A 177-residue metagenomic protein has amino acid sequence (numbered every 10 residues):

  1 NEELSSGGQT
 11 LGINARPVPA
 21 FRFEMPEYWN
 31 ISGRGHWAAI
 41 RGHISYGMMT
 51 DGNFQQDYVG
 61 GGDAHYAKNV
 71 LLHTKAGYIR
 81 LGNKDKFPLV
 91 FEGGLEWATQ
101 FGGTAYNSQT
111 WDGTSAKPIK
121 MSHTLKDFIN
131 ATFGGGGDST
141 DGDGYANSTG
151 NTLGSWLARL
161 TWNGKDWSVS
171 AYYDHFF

Functional and structural regions predicted by a protein language model:
N1, G42-M48, F91-W97, A171-H175: Transmembrane beta-barrel strands of outer-membrane/channel proteins
N1-A76: Outer-membrane beta-barrel channel domains
R22-E24, A76-R80, L157-T161: Outer-membrane beta-barrel architecture
Y28-G42, R80-E92, N163-D166: Short loop/turn motifs that connect adjacent beta-strands in outer-membrane beta-barrel proteins
W29, M48-T50, D85, W97-T99 (+2 more regions): Short loop/turn segments at secondary-structure transitions that flank enzyme active sites
Q55-H65, N83-P88, T140-D141, W167: Intrinsically disordered, low-complexity coil segments
V70, A76-D85, N147-T152: Outer-membrane beta-barrel signature, preferentially recognizing the C-terminal barrel domain of Gram-negative
F91-G93, F101-F177: Long, internal scaffold/assembly segments composed of regular secondary structure
